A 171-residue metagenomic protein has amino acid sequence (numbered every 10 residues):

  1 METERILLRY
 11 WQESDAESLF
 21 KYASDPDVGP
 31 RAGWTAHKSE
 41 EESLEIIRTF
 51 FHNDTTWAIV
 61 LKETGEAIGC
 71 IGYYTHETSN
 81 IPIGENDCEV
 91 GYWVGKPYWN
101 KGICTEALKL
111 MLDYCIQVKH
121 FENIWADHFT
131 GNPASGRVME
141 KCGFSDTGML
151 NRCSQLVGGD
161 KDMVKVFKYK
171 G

Functional and structural regions predicted by a protein language model:
M1-D27, V60-G171: Acyl-donor (CoA/ACP) binding surface of acyl/acetyltransferases
P26, T35, N53-D54, E122: Secondary-structure boundary/capping positions in well-ordered alpha/beta enzyme cores
D27-R48: Conserved GNAT-fold acetyl-CoA-binding loop/helix
S39-E40, D54, G158: A short hydrophobic/aromatic micro-motif that marks alpha-helical segments and, especially, helix-coil
S43-E45, F51, V138, K161: A generic membrane alpha-helix/interface feature
I47-V60: A short helix-loop-beta-strand connector motif used in the catalytic cores of GNAT acetyltransferases and, in some
